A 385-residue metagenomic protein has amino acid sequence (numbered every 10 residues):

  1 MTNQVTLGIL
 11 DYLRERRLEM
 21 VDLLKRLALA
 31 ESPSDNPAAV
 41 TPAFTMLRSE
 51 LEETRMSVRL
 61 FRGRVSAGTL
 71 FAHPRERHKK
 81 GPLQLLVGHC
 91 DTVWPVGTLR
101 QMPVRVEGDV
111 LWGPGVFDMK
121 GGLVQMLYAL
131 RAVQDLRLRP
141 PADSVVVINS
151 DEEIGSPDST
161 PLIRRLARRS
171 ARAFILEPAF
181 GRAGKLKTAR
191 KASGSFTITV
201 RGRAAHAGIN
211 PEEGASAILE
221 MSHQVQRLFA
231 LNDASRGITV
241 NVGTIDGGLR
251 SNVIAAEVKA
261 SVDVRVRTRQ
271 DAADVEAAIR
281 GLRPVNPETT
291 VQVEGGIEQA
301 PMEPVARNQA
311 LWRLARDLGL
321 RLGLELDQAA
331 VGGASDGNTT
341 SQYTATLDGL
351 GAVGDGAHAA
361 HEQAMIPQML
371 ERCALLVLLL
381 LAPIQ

Functional and structural regions predicted by a protein language model:
M1-G8, S32-P33, R62, W94 (+3 more regions): Metal-dependent amide/peptide-bond hydrolase catalytic core, centered on the "pita-bread" metallohydrolase fold
T2-P114, D135, P140, G337: Acidic/His- and Gly-rich active-site-bordering loop/insert found across diverse amide/peptide-bond hydrolases
R59, L85, V145-V147, Q292: A structural signal for isolated positions on well-ordered beta-strands in alpha/beta enzyme cores
K79, E107-D109, A129-V145, R227-G237 (+1 more regions): Phosphate-handling active-site elements
L83-L85, L111, A171-I175, T197 (+1 more regions): Short glycine-aspartate micro-motif
L86-G88, V147-N149, F174-E177, T199-R201 (+1 more regions): Short beta-strand segments
M102-V116, R201-A204, G354-A357: Glycine/charged-rich beta-loop-alpha catalytic/anionic-binding loops adjacent to active sites
M119-A189, I384-Q385: Acidic/histidine-rich catalytic neighborhood of metal-dependent amide-processing enzymes
